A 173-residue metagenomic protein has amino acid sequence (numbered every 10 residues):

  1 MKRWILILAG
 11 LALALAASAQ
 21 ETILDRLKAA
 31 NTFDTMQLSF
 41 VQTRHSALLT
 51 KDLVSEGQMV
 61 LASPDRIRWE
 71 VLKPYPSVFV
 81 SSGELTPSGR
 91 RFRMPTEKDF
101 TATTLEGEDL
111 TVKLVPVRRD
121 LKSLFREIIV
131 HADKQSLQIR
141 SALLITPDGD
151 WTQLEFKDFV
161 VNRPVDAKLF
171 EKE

Functional and structural regions predicted by a protein language model:
M1-W4: Positively charged n-region of N-terminal signal peptides that target proteins for export
I7-A14: Bacterial N-terminal signal peptides
L15, A19-D52, E171-K172: N-terminal leader/targeting segments and the immediate start of mature chains
T35, R66, G107-T111: A generic structural signal for beta-strand entry/edge sites
V41-H45, P64-R66, L72-Y75, S82-T86 (+4 more regions): Solvent-exposed coil/turn segments that connect beta secondary-structure elements in extracytoplasmic/periplasmic
L49-M59, T104-E106, P116: A short, surface-exposed loop/turn module that caps and links secondary-structure elements
V54-K98, T152, D158: An acidic-aromatic
F92, T96-E173: Gly/Pro-enriched, hydrophobic low-complexity segments that function as extracytoplasmic propeptides/linkers
